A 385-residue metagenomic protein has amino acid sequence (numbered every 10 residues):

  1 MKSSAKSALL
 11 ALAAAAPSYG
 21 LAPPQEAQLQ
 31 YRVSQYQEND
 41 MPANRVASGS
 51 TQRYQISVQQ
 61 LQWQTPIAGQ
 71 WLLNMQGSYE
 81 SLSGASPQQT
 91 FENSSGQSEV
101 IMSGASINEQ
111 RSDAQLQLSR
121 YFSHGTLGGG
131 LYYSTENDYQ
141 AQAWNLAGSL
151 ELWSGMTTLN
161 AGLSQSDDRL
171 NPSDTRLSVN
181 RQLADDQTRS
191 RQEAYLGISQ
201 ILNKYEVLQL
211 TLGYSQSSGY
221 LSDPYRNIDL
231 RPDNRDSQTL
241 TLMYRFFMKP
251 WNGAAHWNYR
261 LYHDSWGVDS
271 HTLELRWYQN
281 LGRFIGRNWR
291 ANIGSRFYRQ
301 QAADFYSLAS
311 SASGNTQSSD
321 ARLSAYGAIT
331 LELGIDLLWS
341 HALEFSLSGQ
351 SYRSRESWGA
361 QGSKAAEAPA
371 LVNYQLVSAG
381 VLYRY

Functional and structural regions predicted by a protein language model:
V33-N39, Y79-S83, F122-H124, L131-N137 (+10 more regions): Transmembrane beta-strands of outer-membrane beta-barrel pores
M41-S48, S86-E92, Y132-S134, Y139-A147 (+5 more regions): Outer-membrane beta-barrel translocator domains and adjoining extracellular loop/strand segments of Gram-negative
P42-A43, S50, S78-A114, T158-S218 (+2 more regions): Outer-membrane beta-barrel translocator/channel fold
N44-G49, E99-G104, G130-S134, N145-A147 (+6 more regions): Extracellular loop and loop/strand-boundary signature of outer-membrane beta-barrel proteins
R53, N108-S112, Y133-A143, N234 (+3 more regions): Solvent-exposed loop/turn segments connecting transmembrane beta-strands in outer-membrane beta-barrel proteins
T65-G69, S119-H124, L152-S154, I198-K204 (+4 more regions): Outer-membrane beta-barrel strand-turn architecture
W71-L73, H124-G129, G155-L159, Y205-L210 (+3 more regions): Repeated loop/turn-to-beta-strand initiation elements of outer-membrane beta-barrel proteins
G148, L371-Y385: Outer-membrane beta-barrel "beta-signal"
